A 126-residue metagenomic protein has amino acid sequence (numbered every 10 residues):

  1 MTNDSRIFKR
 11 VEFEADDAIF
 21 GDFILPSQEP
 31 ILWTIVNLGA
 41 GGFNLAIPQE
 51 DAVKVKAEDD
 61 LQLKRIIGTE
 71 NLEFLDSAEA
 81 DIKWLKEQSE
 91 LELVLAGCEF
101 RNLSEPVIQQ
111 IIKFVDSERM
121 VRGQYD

Functional and structural regions predicted by a protein language model:
M1-D51, K113-D126: N-terminal helix initiation/capping motif
N3, S89-D126: C-terminal output/interaction extensions
D16-F23, K56-L75: Short conserved beta-strand and strand-loop elements enriched in small hydrophobics with frequent Asp/Gly
L32-W33, A78-K83: Short beta-strand-centered aromatic/proline hotspots
N37, I82-K86, N102: A residue-level detector for short acidic-glycine micro-motifs
A40-G41, L85-L91: Short, conserved beta-turn/loop elements at beta-strand boundaries and strand-helix junctions
A52-K56, Q109: Short, conserved charged micro-motifs
S77-A80, C98-F100: Extended beta-sheet lipid-handling architectures
